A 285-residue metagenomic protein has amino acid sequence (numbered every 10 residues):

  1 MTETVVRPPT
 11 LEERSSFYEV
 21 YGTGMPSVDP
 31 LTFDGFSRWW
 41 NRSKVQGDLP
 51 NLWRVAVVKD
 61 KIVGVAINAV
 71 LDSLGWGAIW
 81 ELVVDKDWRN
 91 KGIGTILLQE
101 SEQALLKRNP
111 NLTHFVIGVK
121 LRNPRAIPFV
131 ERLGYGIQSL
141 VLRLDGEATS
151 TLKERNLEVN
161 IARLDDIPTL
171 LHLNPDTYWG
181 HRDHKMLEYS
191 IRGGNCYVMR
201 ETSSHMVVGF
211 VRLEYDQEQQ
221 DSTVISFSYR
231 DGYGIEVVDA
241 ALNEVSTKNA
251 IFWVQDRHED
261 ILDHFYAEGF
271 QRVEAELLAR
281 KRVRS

Functional and structural regions predicted by a protein language model:
E13-F17, S27-R38, V57, L133-Q220: Amide-forming acyltransferase catalytic core, primarily the GNAT-like/NAT-type and related acyltransferase folds
N41-V55, G64, A78, E188-V198: A short helix-loop-beta-strand connector motif used in the catalytic cores of GNAT acetyltransferases and, in some
V55, K61-V70, A78, V83 (+1 more regions): Conserved beta-strand in the GNAT
V70-W80, R89, Y215-I225, R272-A275: A conserved beta-turn-beta hairpin within the catalytic core of GNAT-like acetyltransferases that forms part
G77, L105-L121, S246-D256: Conserved GNAT acetyl-CoA-binding A-motif
V84, N90-A104, P128, R132 (+1 more regions): Conserved acetyl-CoA-binding loop-helix of GNAT-fold acetyltransferases
T95, P110, L121-S139, R257-E274: Conserved active-site alpha-helix within GNAT-family acetyltransferase domains
G118, G136-T149, Q271-V283: Conserved catalytic-core motifs of GNAT/GCN5-like acyltransferases
